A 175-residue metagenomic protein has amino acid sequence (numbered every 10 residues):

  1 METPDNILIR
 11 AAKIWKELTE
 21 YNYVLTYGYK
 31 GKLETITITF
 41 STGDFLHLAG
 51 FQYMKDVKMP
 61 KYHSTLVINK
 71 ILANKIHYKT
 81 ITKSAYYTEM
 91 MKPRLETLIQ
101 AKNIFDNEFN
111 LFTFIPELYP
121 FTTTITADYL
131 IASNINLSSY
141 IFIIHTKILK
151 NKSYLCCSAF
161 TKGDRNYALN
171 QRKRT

Functional and structural regions predicted by a protein language model:
M1-A132: An acidic, glycine-rich, mixed-charge low-complexity segment common to nucleic-acid enzymes
T97-T175: Conserved binding-pocket/active-site segment within a compact domain
